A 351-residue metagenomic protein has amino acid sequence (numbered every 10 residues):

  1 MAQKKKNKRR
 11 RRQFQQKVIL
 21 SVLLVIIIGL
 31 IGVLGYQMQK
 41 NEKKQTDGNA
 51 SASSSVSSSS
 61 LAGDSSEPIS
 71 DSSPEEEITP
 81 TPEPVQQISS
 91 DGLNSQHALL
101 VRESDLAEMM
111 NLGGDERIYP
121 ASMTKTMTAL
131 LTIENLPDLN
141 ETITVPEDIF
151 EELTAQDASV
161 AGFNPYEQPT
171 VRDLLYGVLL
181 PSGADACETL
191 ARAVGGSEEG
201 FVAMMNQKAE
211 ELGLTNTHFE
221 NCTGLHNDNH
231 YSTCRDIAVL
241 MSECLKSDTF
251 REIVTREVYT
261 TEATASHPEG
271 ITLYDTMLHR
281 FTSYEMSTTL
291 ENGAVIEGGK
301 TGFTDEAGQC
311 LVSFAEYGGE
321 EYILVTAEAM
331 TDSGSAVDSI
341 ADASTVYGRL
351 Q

Functional and structural regions predicted by a protein language model:
M1-K17: N-terminal Lys/Arg-rich, disordered targeting/topogenic segments
R9-Q13, G29, P165, P169: Membrane-helix interfacial "entry" motifs
Q15-L20, G48: Membrane-proximal periplasmic segments of bacterial cell-envelope enzymes, especially penicillin-binding proteins
K17, Y36-Q39, V85-H97, G196-Q351: Penicillin-recognizing serine hydrolase domain
S21-V33: Hydrophobic membrane-insertion alpha-helices, especially the h-region of bacterial N-terminal signal peptides
G32-S53: Sec-dependent signal peptide cleavage junction
K40, Q45, L61-G63, P68-R235 (+2 more regions): Active-site-adjacent loops and short helices of periplasmic peptidoglycan-processing enzymes
S51-D64, S70-S72, F281-Y284, I296-G298: N-terminal targeting leader peptides, primarily classical Sec-type signal peptides for secretion
